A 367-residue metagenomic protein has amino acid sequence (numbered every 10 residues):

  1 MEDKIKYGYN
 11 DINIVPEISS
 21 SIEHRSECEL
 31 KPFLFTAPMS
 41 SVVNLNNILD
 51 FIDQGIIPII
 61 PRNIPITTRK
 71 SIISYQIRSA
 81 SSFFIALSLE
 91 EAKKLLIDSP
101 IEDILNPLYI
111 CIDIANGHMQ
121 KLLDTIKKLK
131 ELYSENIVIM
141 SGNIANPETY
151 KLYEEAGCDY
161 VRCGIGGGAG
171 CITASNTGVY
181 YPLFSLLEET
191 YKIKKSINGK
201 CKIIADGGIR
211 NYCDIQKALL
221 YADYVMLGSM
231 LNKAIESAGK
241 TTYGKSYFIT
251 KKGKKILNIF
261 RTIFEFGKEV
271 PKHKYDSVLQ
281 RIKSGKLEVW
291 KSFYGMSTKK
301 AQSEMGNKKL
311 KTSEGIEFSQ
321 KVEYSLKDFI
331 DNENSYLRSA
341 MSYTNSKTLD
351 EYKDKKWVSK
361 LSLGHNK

Functional and structural regions predicted by a protein language model:
M1-E2, E23-E27, K70-Y75, L349: Intrinsically disordered, low-complexity boundary segments flanking structured domains
M1-I18, T177-A205, I209-K367: Alpha/beta catalytic cores of nucleotide-metabolism and tRNA/nucleoside-modifying enzymes
K6-Q54: Short, structured beta/alpha segment
R25-E27, E102-D103, T125, C163-G168 (+2 more regions): Short amphipathic alpha-helical segments, especially helix-boundary/capping motifs
K31-P32, Y109, G170, E317 (+1 more regions): General secondary-structure edge motif
V43-I57, R62-K240: Alpha/beta enzyme core
